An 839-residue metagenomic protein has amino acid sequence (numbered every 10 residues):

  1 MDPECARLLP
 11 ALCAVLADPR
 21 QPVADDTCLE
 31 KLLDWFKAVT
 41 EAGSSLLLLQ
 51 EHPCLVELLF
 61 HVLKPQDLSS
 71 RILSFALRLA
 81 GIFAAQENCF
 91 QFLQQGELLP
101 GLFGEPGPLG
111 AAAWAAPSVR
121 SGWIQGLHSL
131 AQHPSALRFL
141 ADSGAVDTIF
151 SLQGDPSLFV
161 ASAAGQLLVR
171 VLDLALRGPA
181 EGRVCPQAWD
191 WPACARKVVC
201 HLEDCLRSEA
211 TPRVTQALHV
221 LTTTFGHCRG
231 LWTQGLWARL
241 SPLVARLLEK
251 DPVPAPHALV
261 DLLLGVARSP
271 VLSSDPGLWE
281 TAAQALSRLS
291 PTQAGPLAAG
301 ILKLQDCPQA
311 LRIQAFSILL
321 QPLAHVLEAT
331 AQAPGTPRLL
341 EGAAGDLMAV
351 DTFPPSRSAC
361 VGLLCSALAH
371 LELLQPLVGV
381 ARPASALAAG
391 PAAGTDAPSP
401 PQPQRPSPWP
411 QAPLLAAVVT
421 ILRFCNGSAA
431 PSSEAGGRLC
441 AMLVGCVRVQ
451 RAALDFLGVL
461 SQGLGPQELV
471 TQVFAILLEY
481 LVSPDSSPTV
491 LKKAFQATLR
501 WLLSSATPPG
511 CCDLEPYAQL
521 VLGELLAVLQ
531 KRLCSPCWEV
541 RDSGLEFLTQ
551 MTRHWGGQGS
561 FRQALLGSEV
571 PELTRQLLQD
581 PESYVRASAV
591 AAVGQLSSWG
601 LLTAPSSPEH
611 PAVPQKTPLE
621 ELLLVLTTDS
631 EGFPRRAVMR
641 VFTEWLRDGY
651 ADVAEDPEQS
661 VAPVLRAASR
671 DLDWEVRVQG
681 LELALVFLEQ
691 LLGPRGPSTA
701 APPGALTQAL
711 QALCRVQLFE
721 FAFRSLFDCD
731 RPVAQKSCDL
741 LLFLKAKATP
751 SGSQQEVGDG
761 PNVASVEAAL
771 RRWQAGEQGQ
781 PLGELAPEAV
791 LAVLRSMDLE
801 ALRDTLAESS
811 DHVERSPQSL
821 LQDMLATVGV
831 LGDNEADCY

Functional and structural regions predicted by a protein language model:
M1-S121, S129-V146, G154-Q166, R170-R196 (+20 more regions): Elongated alpha-helical scaffolds that mediate protein-protein interactions in large eukaryotic proteins, primarily
L9, L46, V56, V146 (+9 more regions): Amphipathic alpha-helical scaffolding segments comprising HEAT/armadillo-like alpha-solenoid repeats
C13, A17, K37, F60 (+9 more regions): Amphipathic alpha-helical repeat scaffolds
K31-D34, F75-I82, G122-S129, D147 (+15 more regions): Residue-level signature of alpha-solenoid helical repeat scaffolds
F92, G104-A111, F139, P571 (+4 more regions): Tandem repeat protein-protein interaction scaffolds, dominated by ankyrin-repeat arrays but also generalizing to other
V266-R288, T292-A333, P337-A388, A397-Q411 (+7 more regions): Alpha-solenoid helical-repeat scaffold
T352-G379, A389-P400, R448-Q462, L469-L477 (+9 more regions): Long, acidic/serine-threonine-rich intrinsically disordered regions with weak helical/coil propensity that act as
S543, A587-A591, A637, Q679: Conserved alpha-helical positions within TPR/SEL1-like repeat arrays
